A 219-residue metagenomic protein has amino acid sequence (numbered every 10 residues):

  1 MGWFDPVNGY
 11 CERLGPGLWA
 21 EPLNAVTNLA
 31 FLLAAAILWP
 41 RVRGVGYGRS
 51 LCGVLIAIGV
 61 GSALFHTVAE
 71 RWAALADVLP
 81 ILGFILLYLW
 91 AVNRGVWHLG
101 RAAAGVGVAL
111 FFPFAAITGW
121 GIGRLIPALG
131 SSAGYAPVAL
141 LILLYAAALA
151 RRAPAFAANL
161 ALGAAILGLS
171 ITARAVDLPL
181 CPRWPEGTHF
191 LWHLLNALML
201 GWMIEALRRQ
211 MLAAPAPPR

Functional and structural regions predicted by a protein language model:
M1-R219: Multi-pass alpha-helical transmembrane bundles in non-GPCR membrane proteins that perform intramembrane catalysis
